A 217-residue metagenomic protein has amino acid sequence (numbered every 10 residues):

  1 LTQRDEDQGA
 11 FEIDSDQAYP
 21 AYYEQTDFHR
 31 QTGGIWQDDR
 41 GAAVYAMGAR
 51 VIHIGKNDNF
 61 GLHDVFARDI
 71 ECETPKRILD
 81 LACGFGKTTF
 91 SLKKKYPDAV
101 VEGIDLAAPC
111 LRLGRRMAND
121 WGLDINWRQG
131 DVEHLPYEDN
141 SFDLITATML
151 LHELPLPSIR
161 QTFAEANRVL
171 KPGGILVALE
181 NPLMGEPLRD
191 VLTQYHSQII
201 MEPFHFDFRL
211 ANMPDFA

Functional and structural regions predicted by a protein language model:
L1-I35: N-terminal auxiliary segments of SAM/dcSAM-dependent transferases
P75-G84: Conserved class I S-adenosyl-L-methionine
A107-P109: Conserved SAM/SAH-binding beta-strand->alpha-helix loop
G114-R115: Conserved SAM-binding loop
W121-H134: Conserved SAM-binding strand-loop segment of SAM-dependent methyltransferases
E133-I145: A short acidic, Gly/Pro-enriched loop at the edge of an enzyme's catalytic core that lines a small-molecule cofactor
R160, V177-A217: C-terminal alpha-helical "lid/dimerization" subdomain adjacent to the S-adenosyl-L-methionine
R160-P172: A short glycine-rich, Lys/Arg-flanked "PGG" loop and its adjoining helix->strand segment in the class I
